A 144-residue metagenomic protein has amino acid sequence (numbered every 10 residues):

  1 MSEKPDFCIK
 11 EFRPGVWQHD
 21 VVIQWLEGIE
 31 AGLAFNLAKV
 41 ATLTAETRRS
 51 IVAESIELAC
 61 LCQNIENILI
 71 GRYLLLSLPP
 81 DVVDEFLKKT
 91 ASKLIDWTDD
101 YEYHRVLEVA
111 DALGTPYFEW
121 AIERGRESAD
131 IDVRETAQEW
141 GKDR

Functional and structural regions predicted by a protein language model:
S2-P14, Q24, G32-E46, I68-D81 (+2 more regions): Structural detector for internal amphipathic alpha-helices that build alpha-solenoid repeat scaffolds
V16-I23, E46-A59, D81-K93, T115-R126: Amphipathic alpha-helical scaffolding segments comprising HEAT/armadillo-like alpha-solenoid repeats
E30, Q63-N64, T98-D99, A129-R134: Short inter-helical turns and helix N-cap capping residues of alpha-solenoid HEAT/ARM repeat scaffolds
I51-P79: Helix-adjacent hinge/juxtasegments
